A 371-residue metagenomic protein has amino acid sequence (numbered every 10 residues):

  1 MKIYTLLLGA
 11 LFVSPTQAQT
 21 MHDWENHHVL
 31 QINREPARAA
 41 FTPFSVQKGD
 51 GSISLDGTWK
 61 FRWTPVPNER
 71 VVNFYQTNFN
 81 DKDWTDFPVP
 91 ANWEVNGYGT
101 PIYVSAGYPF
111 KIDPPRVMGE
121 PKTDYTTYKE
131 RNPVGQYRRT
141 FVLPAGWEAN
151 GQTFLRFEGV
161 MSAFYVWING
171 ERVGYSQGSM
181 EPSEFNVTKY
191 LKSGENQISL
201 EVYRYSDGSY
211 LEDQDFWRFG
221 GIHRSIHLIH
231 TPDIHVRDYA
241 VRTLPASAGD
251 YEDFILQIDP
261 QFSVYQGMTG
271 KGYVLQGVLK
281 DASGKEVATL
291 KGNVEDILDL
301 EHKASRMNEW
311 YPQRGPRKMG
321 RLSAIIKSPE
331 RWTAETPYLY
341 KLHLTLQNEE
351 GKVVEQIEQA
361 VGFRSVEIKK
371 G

Functional and structural regions predicted by a protein language model:
M1-T20: Bacterial Sec-dependent N-terminal signal peptides
Q19-R156, Y210-Q214, F219-I222, K369: Extended carbohydrate-recognition surfaces in non-catalytic/accessory domains of CAZymes and lectin-like proteins
D23-Q31, E35, V46, R62-T64 (+4 more regions): Accessory beta-strand-rich segments of carbohydrate-active enzymes
E148-G151, L191-E195, M268-G270, E301-K303 (+2 more regions): Short glycine/proline/serine/threonine-rich loop/turn segments at secondary-structure transition edges
I168, E252-A304: Beta-strand-rich binding/interaction modules
Q197-L200, T336-N348: Short, aromatic- and glycine-rich surface loops/edge beta-strands on solvent-exposed regions
D296-R321: Extended, solvent-exposed segments with strong compositional bias
H343-G371: N-terminal carbohydrate-binding accessory modules
